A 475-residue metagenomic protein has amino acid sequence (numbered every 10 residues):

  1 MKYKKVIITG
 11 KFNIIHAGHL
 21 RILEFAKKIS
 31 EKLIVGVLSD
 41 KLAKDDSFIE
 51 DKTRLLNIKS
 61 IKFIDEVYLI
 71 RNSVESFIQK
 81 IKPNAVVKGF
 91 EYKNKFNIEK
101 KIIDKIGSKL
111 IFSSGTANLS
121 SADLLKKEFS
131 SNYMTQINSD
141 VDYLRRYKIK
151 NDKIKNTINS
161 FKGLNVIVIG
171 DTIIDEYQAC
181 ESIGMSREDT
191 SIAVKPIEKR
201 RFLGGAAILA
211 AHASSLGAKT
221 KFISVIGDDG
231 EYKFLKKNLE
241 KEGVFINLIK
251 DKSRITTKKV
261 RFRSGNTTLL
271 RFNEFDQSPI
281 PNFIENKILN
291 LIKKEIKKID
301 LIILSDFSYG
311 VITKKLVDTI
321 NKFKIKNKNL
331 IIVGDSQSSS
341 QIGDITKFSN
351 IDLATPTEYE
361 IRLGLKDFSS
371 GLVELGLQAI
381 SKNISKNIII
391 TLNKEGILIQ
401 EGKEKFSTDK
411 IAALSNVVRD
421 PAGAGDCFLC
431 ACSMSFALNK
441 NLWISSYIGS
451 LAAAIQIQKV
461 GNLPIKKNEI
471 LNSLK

Functional and structural regions predicted by a protein language model:
M1-K2, L144-I183, L474: Positively charged, low-complexity intrinsically disordered leader regions
M1-R146: Nucleotidyltransferase catalytic core that binds NTPs
I7-H19, I169, V194-L203, G310-V311: Short, glycine-rich nucleotide/cofactor-binding loops
H16-E31, R201-L216, I320: Histidine-anchored nucleotide/phosphate-binding helix
I34-L38, G89-F90, K221-I226, I332-S336 (+1 more regions): Short internal beta-strands
I174-I303, L463-K475: Conserved N-terminal subdomain of the carbohydrate kinase-like
K314-T408: Conserved phosphate/ATP/ADP-binding segment of small-molecule kinases
N383-N387, L414-S473: Conserved post-catalytic alpha-helical subdomain immediately downstream of the catalytic base and nucleotide-binding
